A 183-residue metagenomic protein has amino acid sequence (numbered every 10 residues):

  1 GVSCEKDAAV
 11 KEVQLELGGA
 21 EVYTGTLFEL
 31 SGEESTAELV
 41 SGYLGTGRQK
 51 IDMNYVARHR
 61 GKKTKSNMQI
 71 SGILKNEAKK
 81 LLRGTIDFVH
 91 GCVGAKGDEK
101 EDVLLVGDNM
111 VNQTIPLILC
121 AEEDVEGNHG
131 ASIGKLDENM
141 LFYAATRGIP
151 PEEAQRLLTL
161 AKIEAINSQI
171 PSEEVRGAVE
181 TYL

Functional and structural regions predicted by a protein language model:
G1-F142, T146-I149, I170, E174-L183: Conserved beta-strand/loop scaffold segments within soluble protein domains that form the structured core and edges
Y143-G148, E153-A165: Extended amphipathic alpha-helical segments enriched in small hydrophobics
